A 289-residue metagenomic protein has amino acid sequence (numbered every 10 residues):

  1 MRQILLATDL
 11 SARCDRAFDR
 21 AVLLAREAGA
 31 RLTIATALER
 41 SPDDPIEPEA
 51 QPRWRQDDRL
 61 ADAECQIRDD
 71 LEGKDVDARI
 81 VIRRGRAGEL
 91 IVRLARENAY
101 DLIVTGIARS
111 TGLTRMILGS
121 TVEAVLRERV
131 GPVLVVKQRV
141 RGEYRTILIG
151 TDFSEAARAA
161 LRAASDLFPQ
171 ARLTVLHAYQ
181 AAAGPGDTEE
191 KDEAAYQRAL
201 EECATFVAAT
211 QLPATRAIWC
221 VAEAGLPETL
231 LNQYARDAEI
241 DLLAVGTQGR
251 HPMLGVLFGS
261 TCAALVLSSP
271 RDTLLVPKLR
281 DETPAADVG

Functional and structural regions predicted by a protein language model:
M1-A50, T146-E189, L212-T215, S268 (+2 more regions): Small/aliphatic-rich secondary-structure junction motif
R20, E39, A50-R55, D69-I103 (+4 more regions): Structural beta-alpha unit
T33-A35, R79-R83, L134, T174-L176 (+2 more regions): General small-molecule cofactor/ligand-binding pocket signal
D44-I46, M116, A160, P185-T188 (+3 more regions): Short, well-ordered secondary-structure micro-motifs
Q51-A63, K191-E201: A short acidic, glycine-rich active-site loop that binds or catalyzes chemistry on phosphate/adenosine moieties
L102-A124, E143-Y144, L242-S268, K278 (+1 more regions): Glycine-rich, Arg-bearing micro-motifs that act as flexible, cationic patches
I107, V125-L126, L134-A163, Q180-R216 (+2 more regions): Conserved N-terminal glycine/acidic-rich loop preference
A124-Q138, S268-P277: Short, acidic/small-residue loops that bind anionic groups at enzyme active sites
